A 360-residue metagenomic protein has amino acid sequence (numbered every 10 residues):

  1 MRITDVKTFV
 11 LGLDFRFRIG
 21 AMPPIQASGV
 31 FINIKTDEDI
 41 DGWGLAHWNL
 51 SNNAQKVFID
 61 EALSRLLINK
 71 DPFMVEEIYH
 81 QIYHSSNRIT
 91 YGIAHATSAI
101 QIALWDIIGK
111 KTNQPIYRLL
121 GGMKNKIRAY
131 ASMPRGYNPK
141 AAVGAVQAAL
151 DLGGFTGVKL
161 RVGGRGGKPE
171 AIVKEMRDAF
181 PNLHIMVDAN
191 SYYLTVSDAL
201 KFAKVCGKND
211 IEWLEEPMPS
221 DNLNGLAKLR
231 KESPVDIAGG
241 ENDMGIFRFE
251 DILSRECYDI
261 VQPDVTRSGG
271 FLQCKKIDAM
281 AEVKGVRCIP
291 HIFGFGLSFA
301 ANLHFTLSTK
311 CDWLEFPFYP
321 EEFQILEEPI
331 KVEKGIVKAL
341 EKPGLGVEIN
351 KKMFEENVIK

Functional and structural regions predicted by a protein language model:
M1-W43, H47-W48, F323-I325: Structured beta-strand/loop patches that form or line metal/cofactor-binding pockets in enzymes
I3, D39, L63, I100 (+8 more regions): Conserved, mostly hydrophobic/aromatic
Q26, E61, R65, K204 (+2 more regions): Shared catalytic-loop signature of beta/alpha-barrel
K35-K111: Metal- or metallocofactor-binding catalytic centers and their adjacent structured scaffolds across diverse enzyme
G44, A129-S132, T156-L160, I185-A189 (+5 more regions): Hydrophobic faces of well-ordered beta-strands that scaffold small-molecule active sites in alpha/beta enzyme cores
Q101-G136: Glycine-rich, aromatic-flanked loop segments that form ligand/cofactor-binding clefts across common enzyme folds
N125-S233: Metal-dependent enolase-superfamily TIM-barrel catalytic cores that perform enediolate-based chemistry
P320, I325-K360: C-terminal extensions of enzymes
